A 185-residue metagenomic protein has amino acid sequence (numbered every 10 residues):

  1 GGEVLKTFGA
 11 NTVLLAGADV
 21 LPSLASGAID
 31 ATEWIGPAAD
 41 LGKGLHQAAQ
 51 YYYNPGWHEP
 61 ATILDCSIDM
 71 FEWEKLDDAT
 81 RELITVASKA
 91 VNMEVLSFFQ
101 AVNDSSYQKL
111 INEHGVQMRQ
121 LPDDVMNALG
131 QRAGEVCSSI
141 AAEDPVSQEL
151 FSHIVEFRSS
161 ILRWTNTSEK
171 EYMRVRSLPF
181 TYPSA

Functional and structural regions predicted by a protein language model:
G1-A185: N-terminal secretory/targeting leader peptides
